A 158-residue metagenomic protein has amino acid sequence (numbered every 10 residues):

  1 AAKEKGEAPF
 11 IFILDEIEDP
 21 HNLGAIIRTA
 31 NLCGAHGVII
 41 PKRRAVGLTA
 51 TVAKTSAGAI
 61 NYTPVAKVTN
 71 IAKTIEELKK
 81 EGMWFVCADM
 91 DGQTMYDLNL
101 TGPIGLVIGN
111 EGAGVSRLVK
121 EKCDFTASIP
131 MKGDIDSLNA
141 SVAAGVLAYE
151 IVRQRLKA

Functional and structural regions predicted by a protein language model:
A1-A158: Post-transcriptional modification and biogenesis factors for structured RNAs of the translation apparatus
